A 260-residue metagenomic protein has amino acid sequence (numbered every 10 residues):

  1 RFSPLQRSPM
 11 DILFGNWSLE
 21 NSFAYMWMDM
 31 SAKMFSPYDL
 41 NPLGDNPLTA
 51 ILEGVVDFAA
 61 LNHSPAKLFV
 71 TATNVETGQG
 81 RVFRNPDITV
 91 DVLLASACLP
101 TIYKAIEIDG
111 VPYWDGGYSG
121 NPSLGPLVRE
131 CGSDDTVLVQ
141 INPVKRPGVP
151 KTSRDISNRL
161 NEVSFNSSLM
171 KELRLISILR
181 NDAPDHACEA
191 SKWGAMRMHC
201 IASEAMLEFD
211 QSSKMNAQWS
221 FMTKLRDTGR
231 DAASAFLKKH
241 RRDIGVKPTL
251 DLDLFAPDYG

Functional and structural regions predicted by a protein language model:
R1-I51, N74-V75, R84-I88, V111-Y113 (+1 more regions): Non-catalytic peripheral regions of patatin-like phospholipases
I51-G54, T101-I102: A short, well-structured juxtamembrane/interface segment
D57-L61, G125-V128: A generic local secondary-structure boundary/capping motif
A60-H63, P100-G110: A short acidic-Thr-Gly-centered motif at the start of a beta-strand
A66, V75-E76: Small-residue-rich anion-binding loops in enzyme active sites
A66-L68, M196: Change "...and in nucleic-acid phosphodiester-cleaving endonucleases..." to "...and in nucleic-acid processing enzymes
T71, G80-F83: Alpha-helical segment proximal to the catalytic Tyr-Lys
A95-S96: Short helix- or helix-capping micro-motifs that position conserved polar/aromatic residues at function-defining sites
